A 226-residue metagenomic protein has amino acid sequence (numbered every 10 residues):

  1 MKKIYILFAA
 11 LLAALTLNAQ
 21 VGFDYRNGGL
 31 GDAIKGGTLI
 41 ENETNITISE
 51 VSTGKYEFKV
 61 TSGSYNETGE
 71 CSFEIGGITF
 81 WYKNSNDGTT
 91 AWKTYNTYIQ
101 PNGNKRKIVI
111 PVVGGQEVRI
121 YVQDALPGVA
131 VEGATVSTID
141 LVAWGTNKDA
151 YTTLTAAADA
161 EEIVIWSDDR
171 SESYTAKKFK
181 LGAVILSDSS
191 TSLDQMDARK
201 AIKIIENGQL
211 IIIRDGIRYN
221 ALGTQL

Functional and structural regions predicted by a protein language model:
M1-I4, Q20: Positively charged n-region of N-terminal signal peptides that target proteins for export
A10-N18: Hydrophobic h-region of N-terminal signal peptides that target proteins for export in Gram-negative bacteria
V21-Q100: N-terminal targeting leaders for non-cytosolic proteins
G76-E117, Q123-G128, N147-T152, A176-A183: Short beta-strands within extracellular/lumenal beta-sheet-rich domains
A134-A160, D168-R170: Extracellular carbohydrate recognition and processing domains and analogous Trp-centered ligand-binding platforms
V164-F179: Short beta-strand-plus-loop segments that form exposed binding edges in beta-rich domains
I185-L210, Q225-L226: Residue-level detector of functionally pivotal "anchor" positions at catalytic/ligand-binding pockets or at interdomain
Y219-T224: Short, glycine-anchored, charge-dense loop/turn motifs used at functional sites
